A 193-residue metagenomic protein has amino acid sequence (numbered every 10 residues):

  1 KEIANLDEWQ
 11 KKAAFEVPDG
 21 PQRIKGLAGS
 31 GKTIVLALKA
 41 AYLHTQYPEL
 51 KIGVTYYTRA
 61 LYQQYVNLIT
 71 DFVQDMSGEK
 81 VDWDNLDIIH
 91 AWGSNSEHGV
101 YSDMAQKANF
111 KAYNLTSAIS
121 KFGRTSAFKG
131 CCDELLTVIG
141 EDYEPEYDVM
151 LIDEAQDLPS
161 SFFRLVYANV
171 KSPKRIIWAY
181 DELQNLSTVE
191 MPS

Functional and structural regions predicted by a protein language model:
K1-D19: ATP-dependent helicase/translocase motor core
E2, E8, R23-W83, A91-N95 (+2 more regions): Conserved helicase motor core of SF1/SF2 NTP-dependent helicases
E8-K12, V35, K39, A127-L135: Well-ordered alpha-helical segments embedded in enzymatic catalytic cores
A13-E16, A41, A105-A112, V138-D142: Short amphipathic alpha-helical segments, especially helix-boundary/capping motifs
P18-Q22, Y113-N114: A broad detector of the eukaryotic-type serine/threonine protein kinase catalytic domain
F72-K129: Inter-Walker segment of RecA-like/P-loop motor cores
Y101-Q106, C132-V138, D181: Short secondary-structure transition/capping segments
A112-V149, D157-N169: Conserved helicase/translocase P-loop NTPase motor core
